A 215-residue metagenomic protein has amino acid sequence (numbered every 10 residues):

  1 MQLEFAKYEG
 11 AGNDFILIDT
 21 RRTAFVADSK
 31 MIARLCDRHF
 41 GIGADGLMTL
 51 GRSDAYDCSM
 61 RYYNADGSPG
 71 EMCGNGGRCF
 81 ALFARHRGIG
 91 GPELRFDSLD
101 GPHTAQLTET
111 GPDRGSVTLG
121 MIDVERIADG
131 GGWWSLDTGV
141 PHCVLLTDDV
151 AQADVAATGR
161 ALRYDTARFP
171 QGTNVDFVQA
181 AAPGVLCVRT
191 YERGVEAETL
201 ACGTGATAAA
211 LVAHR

Functional and structural regions predicted by a protein language model:
M1-D113, V144-R215: A glycine-rich beta-to-alpha transition motif near the start of alpha/beta enzyme domains, typified by
S116: Glycine-rich, flexible loop segments associated with nucleotide phosphate handling
L119-W133, A157-R160: Active-site glycine-rich loop that binds ribose-phosphate moieties when present
I127, G131-D154: Internal active-site segments that recognize and position negatively charged phosphoryl groups and nucleotide moieties
